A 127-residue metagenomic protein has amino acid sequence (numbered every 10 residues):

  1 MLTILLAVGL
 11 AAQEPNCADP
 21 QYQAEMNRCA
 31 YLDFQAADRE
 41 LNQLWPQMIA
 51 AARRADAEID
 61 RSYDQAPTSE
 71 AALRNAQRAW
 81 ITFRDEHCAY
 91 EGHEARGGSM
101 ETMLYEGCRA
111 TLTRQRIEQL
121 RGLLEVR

Functional and structural regions predicted by a protein language model:
M1-A11: Sec-dependent N-terminal signal peptides
A11-R127: N-terminal alpha-helical modules
